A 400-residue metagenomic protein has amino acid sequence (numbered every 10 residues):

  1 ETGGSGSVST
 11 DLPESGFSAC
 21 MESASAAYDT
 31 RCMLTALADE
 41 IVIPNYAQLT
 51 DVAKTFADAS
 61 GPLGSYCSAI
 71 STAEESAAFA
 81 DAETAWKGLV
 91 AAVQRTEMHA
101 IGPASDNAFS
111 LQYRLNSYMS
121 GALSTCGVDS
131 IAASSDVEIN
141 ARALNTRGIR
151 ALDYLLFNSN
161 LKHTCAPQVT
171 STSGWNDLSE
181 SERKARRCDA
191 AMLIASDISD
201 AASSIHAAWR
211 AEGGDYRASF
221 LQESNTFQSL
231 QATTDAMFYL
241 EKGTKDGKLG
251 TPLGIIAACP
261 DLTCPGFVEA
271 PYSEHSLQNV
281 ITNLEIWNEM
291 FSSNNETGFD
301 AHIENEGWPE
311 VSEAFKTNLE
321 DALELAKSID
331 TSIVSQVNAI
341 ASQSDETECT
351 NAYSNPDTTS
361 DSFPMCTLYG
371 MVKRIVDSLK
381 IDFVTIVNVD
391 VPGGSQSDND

Functional and structural regions predicted by a protein language model:
E1-S15: Ser/Thr/Gly/Pro-rich low-complexity, disordered linker/stalk segments of secreted and cell-surface proteins
L12-D400: Mature extracytoplasmic or organellar-lumen-exposed domains after removal of signal/transit peptides
